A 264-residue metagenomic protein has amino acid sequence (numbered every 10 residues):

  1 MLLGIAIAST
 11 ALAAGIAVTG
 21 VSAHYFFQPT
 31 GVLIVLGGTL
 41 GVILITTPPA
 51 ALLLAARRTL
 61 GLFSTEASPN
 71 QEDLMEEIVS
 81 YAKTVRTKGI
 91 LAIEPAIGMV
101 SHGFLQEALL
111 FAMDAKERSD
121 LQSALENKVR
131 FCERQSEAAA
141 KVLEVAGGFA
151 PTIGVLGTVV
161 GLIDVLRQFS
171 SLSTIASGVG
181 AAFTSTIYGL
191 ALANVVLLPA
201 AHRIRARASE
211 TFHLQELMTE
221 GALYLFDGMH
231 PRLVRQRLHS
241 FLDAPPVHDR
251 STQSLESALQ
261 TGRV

Functional and structural regions predicted by a protein language model:
M1-L3: N-terminal membrane topogenic signal
I5-S9, V35-T39, T186: Alpha-helical transmembrane spans of integral membrane proteins, capturing the lipid-embedded, hydrophobic core of TM
T10-A23, K128-R207: Helix-termination/interfacial motifs at the ends of transmembrane alpha-helices
A14-A139, E210-V264: Large intracellular
